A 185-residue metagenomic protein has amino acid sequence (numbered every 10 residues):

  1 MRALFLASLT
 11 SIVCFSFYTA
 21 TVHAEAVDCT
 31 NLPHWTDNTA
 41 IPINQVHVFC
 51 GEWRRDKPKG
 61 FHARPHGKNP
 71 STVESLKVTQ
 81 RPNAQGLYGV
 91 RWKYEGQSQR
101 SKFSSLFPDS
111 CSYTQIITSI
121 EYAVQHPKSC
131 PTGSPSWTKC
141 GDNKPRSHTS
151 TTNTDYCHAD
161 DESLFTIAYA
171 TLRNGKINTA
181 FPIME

Functional and structural regions predicted by a protein language model:
M1-L4: Positively charged n-region of N-terminal signal peptides that target proteins for export
L6-C14: Gram-negative bacterial Sec-dependent N-terminal signal peptides
V13-T21: C-terminal segment of classical bacterial N-terminal signal peptides
A26-E185: Functional cores of ribonucleases/endoribonucleases
